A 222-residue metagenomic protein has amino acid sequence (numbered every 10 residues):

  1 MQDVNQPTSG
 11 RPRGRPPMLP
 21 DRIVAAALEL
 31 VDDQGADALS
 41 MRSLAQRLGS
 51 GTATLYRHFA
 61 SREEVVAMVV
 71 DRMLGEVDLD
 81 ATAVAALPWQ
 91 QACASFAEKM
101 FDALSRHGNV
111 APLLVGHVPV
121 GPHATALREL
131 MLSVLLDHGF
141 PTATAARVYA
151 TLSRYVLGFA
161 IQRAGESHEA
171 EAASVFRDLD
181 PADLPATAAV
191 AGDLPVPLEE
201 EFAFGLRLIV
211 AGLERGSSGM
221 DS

Functional and structural regions predicted by a protein language model:
M1-R47, A60-A67, E200: Basic, helix-initiating cap at the start of DNA-binding domains
M1-T8, H168-S222: C-terminal peripheral helix-coil segments that are non-catalytic and often amphipathic
D21-E29, D33-Q34, E64-D80, Q91-K99 (+1 more regions): Alpha-helical structural segments
S50-F59: Short hydrophobic/aromatic patch on the recognition helix
F59, V69-V70, Y149: DNA major-groove recognition helix of helix-turn-helix
L79-H123: Hydrophobic alpha-helical connector segments
L127-D178, L213-G216: Hydrophobic alpha-helical bundle segments that form small-molecule/ligand-binding pockets
